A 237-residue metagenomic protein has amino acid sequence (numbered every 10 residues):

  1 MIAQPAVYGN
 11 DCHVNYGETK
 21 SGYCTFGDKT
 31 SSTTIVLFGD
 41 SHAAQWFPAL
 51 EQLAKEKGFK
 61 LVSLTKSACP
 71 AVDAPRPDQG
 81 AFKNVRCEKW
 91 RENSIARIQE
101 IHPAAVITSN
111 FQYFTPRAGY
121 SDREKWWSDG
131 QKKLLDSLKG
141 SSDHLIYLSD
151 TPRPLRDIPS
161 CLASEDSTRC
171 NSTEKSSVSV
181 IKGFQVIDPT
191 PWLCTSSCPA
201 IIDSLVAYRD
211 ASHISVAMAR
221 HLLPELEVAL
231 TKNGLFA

Functional and structural regions predicted by a protein language model:
M1-A237: Extracellular/periplasmic envelope-modification machinery, especially enzymes that add or remove acyl/ester groups on
